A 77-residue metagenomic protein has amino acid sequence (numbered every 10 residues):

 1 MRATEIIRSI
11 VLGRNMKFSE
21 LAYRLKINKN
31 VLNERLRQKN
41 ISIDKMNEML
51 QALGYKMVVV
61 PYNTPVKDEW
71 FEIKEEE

Functional and structural regions predicted by a protein language model:
M1-R14: A short, Lys/Arg-rich alpha-helix, primarily the initiator
R8, N33-E34, N47: Key DNA-contacting residues within the recognition helix of helix-turn-helix
V11, A22, L50: The alpha-helix within a helix-turn-helix
N15-N30: Short alpha-helical DNA-recognition segment
K17, S42-K45: Residues that mark the N-terminal boundary/hinge immediately upstream of a DNA-recognition element
K26-I41: Recognition helix of helix-turn-helix/homeodomain-like DNA-binding domains that insert into the DNA major groove
D44-V60: DNA major-groove recognition helix of helix-turn-helix/homeodomain DNA-binding modules
V58-E77: Short, charged recognition helix plus adjacent turn of helix-turn-helix-like nucleic-acid-binding domains
